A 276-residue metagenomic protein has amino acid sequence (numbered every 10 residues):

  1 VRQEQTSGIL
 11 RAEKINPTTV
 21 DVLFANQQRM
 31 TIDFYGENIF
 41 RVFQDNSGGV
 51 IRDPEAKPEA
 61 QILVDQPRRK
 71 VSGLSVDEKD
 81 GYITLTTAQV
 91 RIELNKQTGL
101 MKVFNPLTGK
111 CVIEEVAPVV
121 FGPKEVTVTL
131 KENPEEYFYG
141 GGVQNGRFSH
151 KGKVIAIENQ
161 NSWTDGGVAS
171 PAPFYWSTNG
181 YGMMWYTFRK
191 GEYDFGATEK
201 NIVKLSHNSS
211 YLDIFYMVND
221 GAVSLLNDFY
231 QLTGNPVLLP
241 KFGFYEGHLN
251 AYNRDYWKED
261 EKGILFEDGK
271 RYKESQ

Functional and structural regions predicted by a protein language model:
V1-G243, G247-L249, E259-S275: N-terminal accessory segment at the very beginning of proteins
A251-D255: Short acidic, S/G/P-rich loop/turn micro-motifs used as interaction or catalytic elements
